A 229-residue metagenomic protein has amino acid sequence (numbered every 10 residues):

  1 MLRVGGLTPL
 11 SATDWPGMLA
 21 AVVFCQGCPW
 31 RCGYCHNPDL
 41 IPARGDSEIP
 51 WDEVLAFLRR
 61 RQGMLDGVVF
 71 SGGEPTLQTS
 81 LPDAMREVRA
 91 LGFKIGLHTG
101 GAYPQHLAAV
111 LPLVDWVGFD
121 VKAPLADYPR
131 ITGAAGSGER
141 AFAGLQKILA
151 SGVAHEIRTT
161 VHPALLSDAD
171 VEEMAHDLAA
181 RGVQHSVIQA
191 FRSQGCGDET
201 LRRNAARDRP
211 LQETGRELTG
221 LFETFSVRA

Functional and structural regions predicted by a protein language model:
M1-F24, R31-A43, R60-R61, E223-S226: N-terminal [4Fe-4S]-dependent radical SAM core
L7, Q189-F191, V227-A229: Conserved beta-strand termini and adjacent loop/short-helix elements that scaffold enzyme active sites in alpha/beta
F24, S71-G72: A secondary-structure boundary/capping signal
C28-R31, E87: Short, charged/polar surface micro-motifs in flexible loops or helix N-caps
P38-V68: Conserved alpha-helical substructure of the radical SAM core
S47-W51, A134-G138, N204-L211: Flexible, glycine- and charge-enriched loops at secondary-structure boundaries
L55-R60, M64-G67, T76-R203: Conserved AdoMet/S-adenosylmethionine-binding subsite of the radical SAM
G195-A229: Short acidic, glycine/proline-enriched helix-loop-strand junctions
